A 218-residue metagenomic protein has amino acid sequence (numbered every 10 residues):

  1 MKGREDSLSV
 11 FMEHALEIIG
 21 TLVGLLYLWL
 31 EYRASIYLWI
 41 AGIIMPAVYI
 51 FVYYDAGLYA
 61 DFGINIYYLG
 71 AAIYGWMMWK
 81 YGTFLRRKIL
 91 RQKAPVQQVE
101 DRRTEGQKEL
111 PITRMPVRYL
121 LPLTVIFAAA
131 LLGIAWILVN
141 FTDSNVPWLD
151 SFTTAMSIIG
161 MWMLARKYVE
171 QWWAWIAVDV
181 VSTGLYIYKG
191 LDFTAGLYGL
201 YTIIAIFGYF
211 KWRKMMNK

Functional and structural regions predicted by a protein language model:
D6-A34, L38, G82-I89, K93 (+1 more regions): Polytopic alpha-helical membrane-helix bundles and their juxtamembrane interface segments in multi-pass membrane
L22-Y27, S35, A41-G75: Early transmembrane hairpin module of multi-pass membrane proteins
L69-V99: Membrane-water interface of transmembrane alpha-helices
